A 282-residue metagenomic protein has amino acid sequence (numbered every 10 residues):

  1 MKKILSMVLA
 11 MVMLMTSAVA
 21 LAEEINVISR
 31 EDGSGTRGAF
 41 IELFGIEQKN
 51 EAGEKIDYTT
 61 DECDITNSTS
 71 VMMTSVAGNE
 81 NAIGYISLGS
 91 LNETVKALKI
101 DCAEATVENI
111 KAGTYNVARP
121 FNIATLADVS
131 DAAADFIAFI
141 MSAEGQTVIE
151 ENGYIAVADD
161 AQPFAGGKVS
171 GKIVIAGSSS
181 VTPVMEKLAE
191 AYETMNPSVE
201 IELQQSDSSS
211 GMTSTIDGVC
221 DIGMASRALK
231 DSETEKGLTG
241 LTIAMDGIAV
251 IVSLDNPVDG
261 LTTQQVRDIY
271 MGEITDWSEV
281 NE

Functional and structural regions predicted by a protein language model:
M1-K2, T36: Short, intrinsically disordered low-complexity segments
K2-A22: Sec-dependent N-terminal signal peptides of Gram-positive bacterial secreted proteins and lipoproteins
L21-E282: Exported/periplasmic ABC-transporter solute-binding proteins
